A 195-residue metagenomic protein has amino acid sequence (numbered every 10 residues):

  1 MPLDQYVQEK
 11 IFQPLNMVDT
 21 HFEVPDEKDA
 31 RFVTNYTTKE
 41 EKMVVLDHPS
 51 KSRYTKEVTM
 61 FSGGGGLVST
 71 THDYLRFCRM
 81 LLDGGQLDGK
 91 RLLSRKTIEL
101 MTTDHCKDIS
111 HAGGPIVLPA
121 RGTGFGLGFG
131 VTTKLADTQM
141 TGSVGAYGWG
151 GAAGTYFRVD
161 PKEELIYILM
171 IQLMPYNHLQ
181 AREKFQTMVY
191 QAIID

Functional and structural regions predicted by a protein language model:
M1-V144: Short, surface-exposed loop or secondary-structure junction motifs that flank catalytic or metal-binding residues
L3, W149-G151: Short, glycine/acidic-rich beta->alpha junctions
L127-T132, Y156-F157, D195: A short, hydrophobic secondary-structure junction motif
A146, A153-K162: Short, surface-exposed beta-strand/loop micro-motifs that present aromatic residues
F157-R158, E164-L173: Short, well-ordered beta-strand elements
Q172-D195: Generic C-terminus detector
